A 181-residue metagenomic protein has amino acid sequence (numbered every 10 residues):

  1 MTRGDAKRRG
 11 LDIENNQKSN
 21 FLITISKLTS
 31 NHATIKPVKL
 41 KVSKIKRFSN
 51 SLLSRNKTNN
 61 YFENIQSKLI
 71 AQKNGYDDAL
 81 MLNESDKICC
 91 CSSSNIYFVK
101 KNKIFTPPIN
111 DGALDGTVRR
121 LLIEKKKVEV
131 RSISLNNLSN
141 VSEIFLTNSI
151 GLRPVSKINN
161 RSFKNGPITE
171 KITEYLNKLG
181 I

Functional and structural regions predicted by a protein language model:
M1-L80, E84, R119-I181: Conserved alpha/beta cores of soluble small-molecule-handling proteins
N31-H32, K87-C90, L114: Short glycine/serine/proline-enriched coil/turn segments at secondary-structure junctions
K87-I109: Glycine- and Gly-Pro-enriched alpha-helical subdomains that act as flexible, kink-prone "lid/hinge" or packing modules
S92-S94, G112-A113, N148-L152: Glycine-rich phosphate/pyrophosphate-binding beta-alpha loops
F98-V99, A113-G116, I172-E174: A short local loop/turn or secondary-structure capping micro-motif enriched for an aromatic residue
I109-G112, I168: Short, acidic/turn-prone active-site loops that include or flank metal/cofactor- and phosphate-binding residues
